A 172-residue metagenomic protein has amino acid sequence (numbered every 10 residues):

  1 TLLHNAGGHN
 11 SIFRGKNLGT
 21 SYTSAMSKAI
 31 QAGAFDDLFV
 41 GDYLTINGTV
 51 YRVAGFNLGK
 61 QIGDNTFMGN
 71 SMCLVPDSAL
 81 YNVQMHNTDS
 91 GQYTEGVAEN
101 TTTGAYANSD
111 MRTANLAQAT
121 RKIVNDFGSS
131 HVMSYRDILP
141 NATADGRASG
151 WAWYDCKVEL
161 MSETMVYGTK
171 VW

Functional and structural regions predicted by a protein language model:
T1-W172: Collagenous Gly-X-Y triple-helix signature in extracellular proteins
